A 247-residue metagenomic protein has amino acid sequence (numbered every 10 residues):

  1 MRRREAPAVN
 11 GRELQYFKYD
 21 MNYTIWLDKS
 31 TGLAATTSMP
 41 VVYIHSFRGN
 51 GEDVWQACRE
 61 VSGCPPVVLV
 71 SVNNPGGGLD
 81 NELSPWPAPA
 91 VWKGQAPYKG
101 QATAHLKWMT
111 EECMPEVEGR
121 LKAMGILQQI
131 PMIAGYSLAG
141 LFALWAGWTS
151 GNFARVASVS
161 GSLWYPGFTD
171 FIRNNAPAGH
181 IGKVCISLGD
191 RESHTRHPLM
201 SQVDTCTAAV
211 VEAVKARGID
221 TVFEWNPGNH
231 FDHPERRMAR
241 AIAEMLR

Functional and structural regions predicted by a protein language model:
M1-V41, V67, T221: A domain-start/cap signature at the N-terminus of enzymes
T36-A123: Serine-hydrolase catalytic machinery in alpha/beta-hydrolase-like enzymes
I44-R48, S160, L188: The conserved beta1-alpha1 loop
C58-R59, G147, V211: A conserved amphipathic alpha-helix that caps or lines the catalytic cleft of carbohydrate- and lipid-modifying enzymes
N73, A134-Y136, V159-S160, S187 (+1 more regions): Alpha/beta-hydrolase-fold catalytic nucleophile elbow
K122-Y136, V156: Alpha/beta-hydrolase fold nucleophile elbow
G140-S150: Short glycine-enriched nucleophile-adjacent loop and the immediately C-terminal alpha-helix near the catalytic center
L163-M245: The feature captures the conserved acid-bearing segment of alpha/beta-hydrolase catalytic domains
